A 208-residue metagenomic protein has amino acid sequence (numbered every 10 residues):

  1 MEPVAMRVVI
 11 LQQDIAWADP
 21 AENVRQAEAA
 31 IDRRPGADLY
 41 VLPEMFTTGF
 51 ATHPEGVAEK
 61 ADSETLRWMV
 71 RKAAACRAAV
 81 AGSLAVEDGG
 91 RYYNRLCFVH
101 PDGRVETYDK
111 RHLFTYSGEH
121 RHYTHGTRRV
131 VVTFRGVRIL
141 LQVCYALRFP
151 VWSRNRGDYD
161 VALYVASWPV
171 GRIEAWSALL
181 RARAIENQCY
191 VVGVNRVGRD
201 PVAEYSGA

Functional and structural regions predicted by a protein language model:
E2-D14: Short beta-strand segments enriched in small/hydrophobic residues
V8-L11, N23, I31-V57, A73 (+4 more regions): Active-site beta-strand/loop signature of hydrolases that rely on acidic residues for catalysis
D14-A16, F46, A85-V86, L113 (+4 more regions): Catalytic metal-binding/acid-base residues of hydrolase active sites
A18, F50, R172: Glycine/Thr-rich phosphate-binding loops of Rossmann-like dinucleotide-binding domains
P20-A30, L66, S177: Short amphipathic alpha-helical segment that frequently serves as the phosphate-/nucleotide-binding helix
P20-N23, H53-P54, Y92, A175-W176: Residues at alpha-helix caps and immediate loop-helix transition turns in enzyme cores, especially N- and C-cap
S63-A78, R148-A208: CN hydrolase (nitrilase-like) catalytic-core segments centered on the catalytic cysteine and neighboring Lys/Glu
E87-G157, V170-A178, Y205: Active-site catalytic loop in hydrolytic enzyme cores
